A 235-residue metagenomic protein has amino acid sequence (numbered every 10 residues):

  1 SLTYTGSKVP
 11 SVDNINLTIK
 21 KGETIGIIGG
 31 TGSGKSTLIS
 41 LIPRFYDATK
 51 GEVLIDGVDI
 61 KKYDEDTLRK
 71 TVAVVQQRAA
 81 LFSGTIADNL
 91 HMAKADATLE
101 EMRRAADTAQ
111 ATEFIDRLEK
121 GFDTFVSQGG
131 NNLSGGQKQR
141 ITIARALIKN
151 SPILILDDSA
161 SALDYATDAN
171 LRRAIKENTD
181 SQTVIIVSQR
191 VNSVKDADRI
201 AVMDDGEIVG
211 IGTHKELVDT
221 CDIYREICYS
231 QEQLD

Functional and structural regions predicted by a protein language model:
S1-D235: ABC-type nucleotide-binding domain
